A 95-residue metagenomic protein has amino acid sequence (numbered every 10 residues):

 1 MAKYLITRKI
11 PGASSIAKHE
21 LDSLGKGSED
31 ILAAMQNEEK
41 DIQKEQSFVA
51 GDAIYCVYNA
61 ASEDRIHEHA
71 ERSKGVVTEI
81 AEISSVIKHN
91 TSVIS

Functional and structural regions predicted by a protein language model:
M1-Q36, Q43, K88-S95: Short S/T/G/P-rich N-terminal loop/turn motif that feeds into the first structured element of a domain
I6-R8, Q43-R65: Short, well-ordered beta-strand segments in beta-rich or mixed alpha/beta enzyme and ligand-binding folds
P11, V49, E82-S85: Residues that form or immediately flank small-molecule/cofactor binding pockets and catalytic motifs
N37, Q46-F48, A70: Generic marker of residues within folded, mature protein domains
E39-D41, V77: A generic structural signal for alpha->beta connector loops
N59-V86: An amphipathic, aromatic/His-enriched active-site/gating alpha helix that lines ligand/cofactor pockets
